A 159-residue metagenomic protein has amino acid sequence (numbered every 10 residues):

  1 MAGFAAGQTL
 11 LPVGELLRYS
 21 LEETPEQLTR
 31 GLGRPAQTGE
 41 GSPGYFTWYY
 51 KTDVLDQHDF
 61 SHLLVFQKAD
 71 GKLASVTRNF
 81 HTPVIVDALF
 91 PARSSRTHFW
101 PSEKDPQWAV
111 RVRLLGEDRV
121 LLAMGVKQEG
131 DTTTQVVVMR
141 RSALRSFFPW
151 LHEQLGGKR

Functional and structural regions predicted by a protein language model:
A5-G7: Boundary at the C-terminal end of the N-terminal hydrophobic targeting segment
T9-F60: N-terminal secretory signal peptides
T9-P12, A69, V137-R140: Preference for short coil/turn "hinge" residues that link or interrupt alpha-helices
L11, Y45-W48, L73-S75, D105-A109: Surface-exposed aromatic
Y19-Q27, G31-L32, G39, R78-R159: Non-cytosolic coordination micro-motifs
Y45, D56-Q57, G71, G116-R119 (+1 more regions): Intrinsic-disorder/low-complexity loop/linker signature
Y50-P91: Mid-chain, structured segments of secreted extracytoplasmic proteins
